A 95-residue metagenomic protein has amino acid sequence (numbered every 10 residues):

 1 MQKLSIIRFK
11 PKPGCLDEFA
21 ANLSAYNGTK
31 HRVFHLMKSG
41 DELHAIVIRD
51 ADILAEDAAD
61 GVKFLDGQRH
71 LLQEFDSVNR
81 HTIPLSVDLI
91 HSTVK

Functional and structural regions predicted by a protein language model:
Q2-F9, H44-I46: Active-site-flanking beta-strand signature of metal-NTP-handling nucleotidyl enzymes and homologous cyclase-like
R8-A20: Short, surface-exposed ligand-recognition loops at beta-strand->loop->(often short) alpha-helix junctions that present
P11, R49-D50: Short beta-strand segments enriched in hydrophobic/aromatic residues within well-folded beta-rich domains
A25-H35, D50-I83: An amphipathic, aromatic/His-enriched active-site/gating alpha helix that lines ligand/cofactor pockets
E42-L43, A55: Short, charge-rich, low-complexity interaction segments located in flexible loops at or near secondary-structure
S92-V94: Short, charged, intrinsically disordered terminal tails
